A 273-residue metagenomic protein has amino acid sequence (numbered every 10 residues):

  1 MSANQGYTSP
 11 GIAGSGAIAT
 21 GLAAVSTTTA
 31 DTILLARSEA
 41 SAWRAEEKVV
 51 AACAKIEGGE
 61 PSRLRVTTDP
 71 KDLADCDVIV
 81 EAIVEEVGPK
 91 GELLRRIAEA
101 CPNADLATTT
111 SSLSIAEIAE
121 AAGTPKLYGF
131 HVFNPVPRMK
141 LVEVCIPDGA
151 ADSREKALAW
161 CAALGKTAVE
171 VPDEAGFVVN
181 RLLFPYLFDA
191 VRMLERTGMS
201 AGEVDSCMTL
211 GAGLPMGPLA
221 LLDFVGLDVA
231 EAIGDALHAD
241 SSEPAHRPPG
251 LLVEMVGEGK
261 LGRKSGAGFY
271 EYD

Functional and structural regions predicted by a protein language model:
M1-K55, A100: NAD(P)+-binding Rossmann beta1-loop-alpha1 motif at the extreme N-terminus of oxidoreductases
S2-G6, D152-E155, A162, K166 (+3 more regions): NAD(P)-dependent Rossmann-like dehydrogenase/reductase catalytic/cofactor-binding core
A13, T67, A82, T108-T110 (+1 more regions): Structural motif
I33, P147, L183-L187: Structural/interface elements that position substrates and couple domains in central-metabolism enzymes
R37-S41, A54-L106: Rossmann-like NAD(P)-binding element
D105-D173, F177-R181: Rossmann-fold dinucleotide-binding core
